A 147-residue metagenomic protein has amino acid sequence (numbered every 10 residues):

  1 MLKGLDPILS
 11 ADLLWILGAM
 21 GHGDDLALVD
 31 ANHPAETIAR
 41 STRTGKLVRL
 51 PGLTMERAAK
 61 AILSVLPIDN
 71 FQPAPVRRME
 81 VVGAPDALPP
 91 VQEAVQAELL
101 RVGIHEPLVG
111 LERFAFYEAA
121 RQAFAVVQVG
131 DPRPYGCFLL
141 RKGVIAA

Functional and structural regions predicted by a protein language model:
M1-V48: Long, hydrophobic N-terminal alpha-helical segment
G4, I8-D12, G21, L53-R57 (+4 more regions): Conserved active-site and cofactor/substrate-binding residues in soluble primary-metabolism enzymes
G18-G21, L63, L99: N-terminal cationic-hydrophobic initiation segments that often serve targeting/anchoring roles
T37-R40, A59, G136-R141: Short, glycine/acidic-enriched capping/hinge loops at junctions between secondary-structure elements
T44-A61: Gly/Ser/Thr-rich active-site loops/lids in small-molecule metabolic enzymes that frequently grip phosphoryl groups
K46-L50, R78-A87: Short, glycine/charged-rich beta-strand-loop motifs at protein surfaces that mediate ligand recognition and catalysis
R57-G83: Active-site pocket-lining segment
N70, G83-A147: Glycine-rich, aromatic-bearing surface loops/beta-hairpins
